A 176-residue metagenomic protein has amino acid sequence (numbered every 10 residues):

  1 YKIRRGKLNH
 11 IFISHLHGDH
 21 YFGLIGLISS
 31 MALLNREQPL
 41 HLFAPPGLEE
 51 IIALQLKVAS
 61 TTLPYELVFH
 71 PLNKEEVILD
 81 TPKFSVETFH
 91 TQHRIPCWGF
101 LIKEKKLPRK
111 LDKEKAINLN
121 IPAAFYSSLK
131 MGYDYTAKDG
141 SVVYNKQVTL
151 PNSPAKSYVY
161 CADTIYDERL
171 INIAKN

Functional and structural regions predicted by a protein language model:
Y1-F43, P71: Active-site metal-binding motif and surrounding structural segment of the metallo-beta-lactamase
N9, K83, N176: Conserved acidic residues
L24-L27, I52-Q55, L170: Hydrophobic packing residues within well-ordered alpha-helices of enzyme cores
R36-P71: Active-site neighborhood of divalent metal-dependent phosphoester bond hydrolases
P46, N73-K74, E104-K106: Non-catalytic surface loops within mature trypsin-like serine protease
P71-N73, A162: Short loop/edge segments at beta-strand edges and connector loops that shape dinucleotide/nucleotide cofactor-binding
E75-D80: Local beta-strand/beta-hairpin segments that build beta-sheet-rich folds
P82-I173: Active-site-proximal loop/helix segment associated with metal-binding centers of metalloenzymes
